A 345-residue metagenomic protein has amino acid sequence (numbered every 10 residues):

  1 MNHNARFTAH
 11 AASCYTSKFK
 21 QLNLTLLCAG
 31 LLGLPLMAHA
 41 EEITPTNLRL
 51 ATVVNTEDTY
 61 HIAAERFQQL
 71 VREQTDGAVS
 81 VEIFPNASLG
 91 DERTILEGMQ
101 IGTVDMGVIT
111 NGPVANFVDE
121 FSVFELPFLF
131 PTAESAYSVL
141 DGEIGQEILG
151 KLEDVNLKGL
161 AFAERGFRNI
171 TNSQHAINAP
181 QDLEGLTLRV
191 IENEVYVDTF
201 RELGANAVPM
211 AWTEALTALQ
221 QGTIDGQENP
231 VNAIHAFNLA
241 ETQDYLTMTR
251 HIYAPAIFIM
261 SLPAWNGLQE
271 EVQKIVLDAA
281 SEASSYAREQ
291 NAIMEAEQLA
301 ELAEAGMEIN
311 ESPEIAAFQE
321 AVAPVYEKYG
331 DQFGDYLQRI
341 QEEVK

Functional and structural regions predicted by a protein language model:
M1-N47: Short, low-complexity disordered leader/linker segments with a strong preference for bacterial N-terminal type II
C28, E41-S135, E143-Q146, L152-K345: N-terminal secretory/targeting leader peptides
